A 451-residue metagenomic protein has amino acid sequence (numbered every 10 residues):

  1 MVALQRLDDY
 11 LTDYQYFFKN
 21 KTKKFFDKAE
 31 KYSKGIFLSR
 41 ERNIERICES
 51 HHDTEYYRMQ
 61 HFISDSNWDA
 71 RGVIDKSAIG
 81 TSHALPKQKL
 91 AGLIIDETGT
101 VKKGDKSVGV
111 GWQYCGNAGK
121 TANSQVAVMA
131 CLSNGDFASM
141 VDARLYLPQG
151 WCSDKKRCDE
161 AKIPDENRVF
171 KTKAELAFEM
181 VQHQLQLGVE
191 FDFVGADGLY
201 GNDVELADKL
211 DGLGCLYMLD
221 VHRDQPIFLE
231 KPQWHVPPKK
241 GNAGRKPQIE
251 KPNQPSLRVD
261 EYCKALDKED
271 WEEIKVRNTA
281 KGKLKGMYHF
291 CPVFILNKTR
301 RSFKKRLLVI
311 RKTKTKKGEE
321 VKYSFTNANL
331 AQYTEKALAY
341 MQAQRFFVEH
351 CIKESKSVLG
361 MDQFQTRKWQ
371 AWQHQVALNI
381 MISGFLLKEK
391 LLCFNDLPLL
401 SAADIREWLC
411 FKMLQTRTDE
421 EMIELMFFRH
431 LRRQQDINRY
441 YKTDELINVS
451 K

Functional and structural regions predicted by a protein language model:
M1-G195, L199-L229, Q233, K240-V259 (+3 more regions): Conserved, well-structured functional cores that handle cations and Mg-NTP chemistry
F18, Y333-Q342, S357-Q373, C393-F394: Short, solvent-exposed helix-loop connector elements
I36-R40, H51, I63-S66, A328 (+3 more regions): Generic structural signal for hydrophobic core residues of well-folded globular domains
W68, K103, C158-A161, R406-L431: Charged/polar, low-hydrophobicity segments characteristic of intrinsically disordered regions and flexible loops
D136-K162, H222, I227-F347, F411-L414 (+2 more regions): An anionic, glycine-rich sequence signature occurring as long contiguous blocks
E349, M381: Hydrophobic, well-ordered secondary-structure elements that form the walls of internal hydrophobic environments
L386-T416: Conserved nucleotidyltransferase catalytic core and NTase-mimicking acidic/glycine-rich helix/loop elements in nucleic
E420-K451: Long, charge-rich low-complexity segments
